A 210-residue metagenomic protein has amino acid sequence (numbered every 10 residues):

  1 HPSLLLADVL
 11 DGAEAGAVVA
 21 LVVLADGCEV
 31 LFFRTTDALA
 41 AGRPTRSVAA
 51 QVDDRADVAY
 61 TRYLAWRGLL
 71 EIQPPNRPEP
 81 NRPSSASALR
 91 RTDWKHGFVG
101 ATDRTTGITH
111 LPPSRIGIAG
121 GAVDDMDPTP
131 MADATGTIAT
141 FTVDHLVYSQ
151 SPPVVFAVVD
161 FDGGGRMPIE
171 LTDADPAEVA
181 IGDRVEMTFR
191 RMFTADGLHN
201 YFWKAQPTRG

Functional and structural regions predicted by a protein language model:
H1-N76: Claisen-condensing/thiolase-fold acyl-transfer catalytic domains that form or cleave C-C bonds in fatty acid
L21, I138, M187-T188: A generic structural signal for residues embedded in beta-strands
R77-T140: Cys/His-rich short segments
L146-V158, H199-F202: Short aromatic-glycine-enriched beta-strand elements
F156-D162, E170, K204-Q206: Short, acidic/hydrophobic/Gly-rich beta-strand patch recurrent on exposed beta strands that often constitutes part
D173-M187: Short nucleic-acid-contacting surface segments enriched for D/E, G, S/T with interspersed K/R
A180, T188-G210: OB-fold/S1-family single-stranded nucleic acid-binding modules
